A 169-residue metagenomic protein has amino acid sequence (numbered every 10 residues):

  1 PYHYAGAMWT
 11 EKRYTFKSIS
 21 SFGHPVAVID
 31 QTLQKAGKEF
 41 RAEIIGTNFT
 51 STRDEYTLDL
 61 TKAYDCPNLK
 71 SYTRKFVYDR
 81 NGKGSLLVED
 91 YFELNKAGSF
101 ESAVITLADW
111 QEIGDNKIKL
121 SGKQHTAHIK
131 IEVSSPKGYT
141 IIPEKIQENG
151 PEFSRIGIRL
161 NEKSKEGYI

Functional and structural regions predicted by a protein language model:
P1-I169: Extended polysaccharide-engagement surfaces of secreted carbohydrate-active enzymes
